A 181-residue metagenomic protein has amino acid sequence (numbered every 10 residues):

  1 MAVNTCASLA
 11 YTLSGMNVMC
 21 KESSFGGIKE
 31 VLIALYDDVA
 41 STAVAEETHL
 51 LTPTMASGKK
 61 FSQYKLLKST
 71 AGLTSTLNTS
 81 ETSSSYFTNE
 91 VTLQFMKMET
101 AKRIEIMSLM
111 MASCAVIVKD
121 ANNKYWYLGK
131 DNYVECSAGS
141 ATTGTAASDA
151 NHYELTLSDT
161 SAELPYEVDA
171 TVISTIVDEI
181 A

Functional and structural regions predicted by a protein language model:
M1-A34, T175-A181: Short, intrinsically disordered N-terminal pre-domain segments
G15-T88, Y133-A147: Solvent-exposed edge beta-strands and adjacent loop segments that serve as assembly or binding interfaces
T79-A101, D149-E163: Oligomerization/assembly interface segments of phage tail-like spikes and tubes
S83-S84, I106-L109, V118, T145-D149: A general structural signal for short secondary-structure junctions and capping/turn motifs
E90-L93, D120-S140: Short acidic, glycine/tyrosine-flanked loop/strand segments centered on an H-E-D-like triad
T100-S108, Y166-V168: Short, conserved charged micro-motifs
I106-L128: Short, acidic/charged, Gly/Pro-enriched secondary-structure junctions
Y133-A181: Mixed-charge, glycine-accented linear interaction segment located at domain edges/termini
